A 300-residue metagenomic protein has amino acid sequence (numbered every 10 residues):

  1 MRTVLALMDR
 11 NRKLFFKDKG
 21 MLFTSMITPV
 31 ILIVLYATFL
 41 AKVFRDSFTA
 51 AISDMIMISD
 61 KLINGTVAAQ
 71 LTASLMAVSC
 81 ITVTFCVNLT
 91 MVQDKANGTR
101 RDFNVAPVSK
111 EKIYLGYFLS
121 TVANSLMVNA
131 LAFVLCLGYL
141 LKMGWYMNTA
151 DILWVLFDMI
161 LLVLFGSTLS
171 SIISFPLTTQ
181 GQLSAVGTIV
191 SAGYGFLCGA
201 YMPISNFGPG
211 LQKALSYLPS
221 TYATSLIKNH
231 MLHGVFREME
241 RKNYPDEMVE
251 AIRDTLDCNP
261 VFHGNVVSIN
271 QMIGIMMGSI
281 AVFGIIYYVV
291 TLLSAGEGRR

Functional and structural regions predicted by a protein language model:
M1-L32, N97-G98, K112, E297: Aromatic- and glycine-rich beta-strand/loop motifs that create alpha-glucan
A6, R10-L14, N97, R101-V105 (+3 more regions): Short amphipathic alpha-helical coupling elements at transmembrane boundaries
L14-A50, V67-F85, L126-N129, I189-G195 (+1 more regions): Hydrophobic alpha-helical transmembrane segments of multi-pass membrane transport/permease proteins
I31, I63-K142: Hydrophobic alpha-helical transmembrane segments of multi-pass membrane transport proteins
V34-F44, S174-V235: Transmembrane helix segments
S47-I63: Perimembrane loop-to-helix junctions flanking transmembrane segments
K110, F118-C198: Alpha-helical transmembrane segments and their short interhelical loops
K242-R300: Junction motif at the cytosolic side of a transmembrane helix
